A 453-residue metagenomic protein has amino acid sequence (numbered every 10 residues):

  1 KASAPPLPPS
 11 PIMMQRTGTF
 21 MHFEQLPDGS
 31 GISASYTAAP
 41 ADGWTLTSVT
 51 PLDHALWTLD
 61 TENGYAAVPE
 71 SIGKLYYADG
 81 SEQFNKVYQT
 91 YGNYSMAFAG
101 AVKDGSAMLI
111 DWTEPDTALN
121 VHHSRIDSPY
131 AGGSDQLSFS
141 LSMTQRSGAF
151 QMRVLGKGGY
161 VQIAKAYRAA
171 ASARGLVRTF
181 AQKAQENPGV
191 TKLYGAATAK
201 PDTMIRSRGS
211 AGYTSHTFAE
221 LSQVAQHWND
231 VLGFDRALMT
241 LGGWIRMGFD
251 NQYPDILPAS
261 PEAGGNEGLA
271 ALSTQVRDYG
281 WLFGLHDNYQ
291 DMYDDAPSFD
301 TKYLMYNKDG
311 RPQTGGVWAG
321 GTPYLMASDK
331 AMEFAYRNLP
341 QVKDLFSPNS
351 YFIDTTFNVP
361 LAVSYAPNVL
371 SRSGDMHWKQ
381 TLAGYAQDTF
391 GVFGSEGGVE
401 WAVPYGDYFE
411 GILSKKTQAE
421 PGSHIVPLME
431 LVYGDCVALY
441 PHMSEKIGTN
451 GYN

Functional and structural regions predicted by a protein language model:
K1-L238, G243, P261-A263, Q275 (+1 more regions): Carbohydrate-recognition beta-sandwich/jelly-roll modules in extracellular/periplasmic carbohydrate-active proteins
Q25-P27, S273, W281, G310 (+2 more regions): Functionally constrained cores in energy, signaling, and assembly domains
D53, Q290, E400: Residue-level detector of flexible, active-site-proximal loop/helix-junction positions within diverse enzyme catalytic
Y94, G100, D104-S106, I110-N120 (+6 more regions): Active-site-proximal substrate-binding groove within the catalytic cores of carbohydrate-active enzymes
S124-R125, Y167, Q252-P254, S298 (+1 more regions): Surface-exposed beta-strand edges and their flanking turn/coil or helix-capping segments
P188-Y336, D344-Y351, F357-A362, A366-N368: Aromatic-lined carbohydrate-binding/catalytic grooves of carbohydrate-active enzymes
